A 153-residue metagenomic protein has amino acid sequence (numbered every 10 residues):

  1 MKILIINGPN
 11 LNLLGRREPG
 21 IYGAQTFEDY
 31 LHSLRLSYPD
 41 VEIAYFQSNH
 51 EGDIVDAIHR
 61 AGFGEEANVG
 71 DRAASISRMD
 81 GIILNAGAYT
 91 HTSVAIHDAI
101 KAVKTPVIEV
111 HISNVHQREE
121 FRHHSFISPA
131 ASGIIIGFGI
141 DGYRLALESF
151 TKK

Functional and structural regions predicted by a protein language model:
M1-L4: Extreme N-terminal starter segment of soluble prokaryotic enzymes
L13-E28: Glycine- and acidic-residue-enriched helix-capping/strand-helix junction motifs
L31-F46: Short beta-strand elements in bilobed, periplasmic/extracellular small-molecule ligand-binding domains
A44-G52, A57: Short beta->alpha junction loops
A61-E66, R72-I82: Short acidic/histidine-rich motifs immediately flanking catalytic phosphotransfer sites in two-component signaling
S77-H116: Mid-chain, well-packed structural core segment of small domains
I96-D98, R118-I127: Active-site-proximal loop->helix
I136-K153: A charged, well-structured terminal subsegment
